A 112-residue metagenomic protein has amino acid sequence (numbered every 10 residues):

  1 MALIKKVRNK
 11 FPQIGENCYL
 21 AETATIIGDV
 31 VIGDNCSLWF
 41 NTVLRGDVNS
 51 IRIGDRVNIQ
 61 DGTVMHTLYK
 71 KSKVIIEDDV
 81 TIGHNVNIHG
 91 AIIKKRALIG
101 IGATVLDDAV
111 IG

Functional and structural regions predicted by a protein language model:
M1-N17: Terminal amphipathic alpha-helical/low-complexity segments used for targeting or macromolecular assembly
E16, A21-E22, I27-G28, G33-D34 (+11 more regions): Left-handed beta-helix
S50: Phosphate/pyrophosphate-binding betaalpha-module
